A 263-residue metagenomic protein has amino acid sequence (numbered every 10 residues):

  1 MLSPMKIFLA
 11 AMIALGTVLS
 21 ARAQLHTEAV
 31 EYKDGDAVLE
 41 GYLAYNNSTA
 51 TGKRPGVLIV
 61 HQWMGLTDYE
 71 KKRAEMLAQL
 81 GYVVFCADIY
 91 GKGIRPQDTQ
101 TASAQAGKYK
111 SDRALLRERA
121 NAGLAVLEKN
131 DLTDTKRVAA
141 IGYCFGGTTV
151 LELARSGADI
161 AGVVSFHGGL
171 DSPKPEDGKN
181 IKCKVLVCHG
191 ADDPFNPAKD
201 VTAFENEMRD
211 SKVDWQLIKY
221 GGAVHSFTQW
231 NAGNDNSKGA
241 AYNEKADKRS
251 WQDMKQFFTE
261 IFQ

Functional and structural regions predicted by a protein language model:
K6-V18: Bacterial N-terminal signal peptides
L19-A23: Sec/Tat signal peptide C-region and signal peptidase I cleavage site
A29-N130, Q229-A241: Serine-hydrolase catalytic machinery in alpha/beta-hydrolase-like enzymes
Y42, R209-Q263: C-terminal catalytic histidine-bearing segment of alpha/beta-hydrolase fold enzymes
R73, P197-M208, Q216: Short alpha-helix in the alpha/beta-hydrolase fold that links the catalytic acid
A120-I181: Primarily recognizes the serine-hydrolase "nucleophile elbow" in alpha/beta-hydrolase and SGNH/GDSL folds
I181, V187-H189: Short beta-strand/loop motif that positions the catalytic acidic residue of the alpha/beta-hydrolase fold
D192-N196, H225: Acidic catalytic loop of the alpha/beta-hydrolase fold
